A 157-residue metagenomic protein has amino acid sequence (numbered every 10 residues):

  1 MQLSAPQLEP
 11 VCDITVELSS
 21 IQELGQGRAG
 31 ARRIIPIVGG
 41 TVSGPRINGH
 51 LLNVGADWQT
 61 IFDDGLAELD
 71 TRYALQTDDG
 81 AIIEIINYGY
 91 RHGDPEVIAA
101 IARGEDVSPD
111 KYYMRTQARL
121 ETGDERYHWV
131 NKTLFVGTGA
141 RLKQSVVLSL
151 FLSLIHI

Functional and structural regions predicted by a protein language model:
M1-Q26: Polar/acidic, low-complexity leader/linker segments enriched in S/T/G and N/D
P6-P10, S43, D63-A67, D110-Y112 (+1 more regions): Solvent-exposed loop and beta-edge segments used for protein-protein assembly and interaction
E23-Y90: Short, well-structured hydrophobic secondary-structure segments
V42, Q144-S153: Short, hydrophobic/proline-enriched secondary-structure or compact coil segments at domain edges
T60-D63, H92-A100, A140-Q144: Short, surface-exposed linear segments at secondary-structure transitions and domain or protein termini
R72-A74, D78-Y127: An exposed acidic His-Trp-rich patch
T122-L142: Low-complexity, intrinsically disordered Gly/Pro/Thr-rich segments
I155-I157: Conserved small/polar residues in nucleotide/adenosyl-binding loops
